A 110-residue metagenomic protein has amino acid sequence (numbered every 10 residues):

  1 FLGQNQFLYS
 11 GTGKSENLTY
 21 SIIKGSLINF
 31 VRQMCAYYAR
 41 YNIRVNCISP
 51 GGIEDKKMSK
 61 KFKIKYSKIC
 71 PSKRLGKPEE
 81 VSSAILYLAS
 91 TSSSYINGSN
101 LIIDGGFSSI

Functional and structural regions predicted by a protein language model:
F1-R40, G52: Catalytic loop of short-chain dehydrogenase/reductase
I23, V31-R32, S82-I85, A89: Short-chain dehydrogenase/reductase
M34, N42, R74, T91-S92 (+1 more regions): Conserved functional loop/turn residues at catalytic and ligand-binding sites
A39-R44, I96-G98: Short, small/polar-rich loop/turn modules that mediate ligand/substrate recognition or access, typified
R44-E54, A89, I102-D104: Conserved SDR Rossmann-fold cofactor-binding beta-strand/turn motif
K56-P71, L75: A short C-terminal helix-loop "cap" of Rossmann-like NAD(P)-dependent dehydrogenase/epimerase domains
C70-V81, S92: A conserved structural motif in NAD(P)-dependent oxidoreductases
L86, N97-I110: Short C-terminal tail/terminal secondary-structure segment of NAD(P)H-dependent dehydrogenase/reductase domains
